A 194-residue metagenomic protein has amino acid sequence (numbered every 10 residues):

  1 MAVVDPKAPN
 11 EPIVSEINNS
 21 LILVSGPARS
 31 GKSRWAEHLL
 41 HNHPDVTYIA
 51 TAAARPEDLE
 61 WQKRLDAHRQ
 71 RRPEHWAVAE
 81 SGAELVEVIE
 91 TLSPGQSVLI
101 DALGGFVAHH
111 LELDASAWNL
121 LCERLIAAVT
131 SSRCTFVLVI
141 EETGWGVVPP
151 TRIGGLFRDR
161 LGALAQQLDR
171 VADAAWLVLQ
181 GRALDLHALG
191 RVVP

Functional and structural regions predicted by a protein language model:
A2-V3, V14-L23, H43-I49, A174-P194: Charged, low-complexity C-terminal accessory regions
A2-V4, N10-N19, S97, L121-E123 (+2 more regions): SAM-dependent methyltransferases
N18, D66-R69, V98-H110, G144: Short, basic/glycine-rich phosphate-binding loops at helix/coil junctions that contact nucleotide phosphates
S20-V24, V46, Q96-A102, C134-L138: Generic beta-sheet signal
I22-T91: Conserved P-loop
A36, H68, L99, E141 (+1 more regions): Residue-level signal for inorganic ion chemistry
H75-W118: Helix-adjacent hinge/juxtasegments
A83, V107-P194: Replace "adjacent to P-loop NTPase cores in ATP/GTP-dependent enzymes" with "adjacent to NTP-binding cores
